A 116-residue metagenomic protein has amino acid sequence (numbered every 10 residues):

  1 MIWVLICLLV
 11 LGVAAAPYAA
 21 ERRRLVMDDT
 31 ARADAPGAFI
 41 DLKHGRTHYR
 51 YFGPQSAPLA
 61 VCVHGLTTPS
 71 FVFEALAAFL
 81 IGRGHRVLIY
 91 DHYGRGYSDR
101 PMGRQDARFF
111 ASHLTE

Functional and structural regions predicted by a protein language model:
I2-F39: An N-terminal hydrophobic leader/cap segment in hydrolases
T30-R32, D41, G65, M102 (+1 more regions): Pocket-edge positions in alpha/beta enzyme catalytic cores
G37, R46, P58: Conserved catalytic core of two-component sensor histidine kinases, primarily the HATPase_c ATP-binding
L42-F52: A short loop-to-beta-strand scaffold at the N-terminal edge of the catalytic core in hydrolase folds
K43, H92-E116: Active-site loop/oxyanion-hole signature of alpha/beta-hydrolase fold enzymes
G45-R46, A77, L88, E116: Generic alpha-helical hydrophobic packing signal
F52-Y97: Conserved HGGG/HGGXW glycine-rich cap/lid loop of the alpha/beta-hydrolase fold
